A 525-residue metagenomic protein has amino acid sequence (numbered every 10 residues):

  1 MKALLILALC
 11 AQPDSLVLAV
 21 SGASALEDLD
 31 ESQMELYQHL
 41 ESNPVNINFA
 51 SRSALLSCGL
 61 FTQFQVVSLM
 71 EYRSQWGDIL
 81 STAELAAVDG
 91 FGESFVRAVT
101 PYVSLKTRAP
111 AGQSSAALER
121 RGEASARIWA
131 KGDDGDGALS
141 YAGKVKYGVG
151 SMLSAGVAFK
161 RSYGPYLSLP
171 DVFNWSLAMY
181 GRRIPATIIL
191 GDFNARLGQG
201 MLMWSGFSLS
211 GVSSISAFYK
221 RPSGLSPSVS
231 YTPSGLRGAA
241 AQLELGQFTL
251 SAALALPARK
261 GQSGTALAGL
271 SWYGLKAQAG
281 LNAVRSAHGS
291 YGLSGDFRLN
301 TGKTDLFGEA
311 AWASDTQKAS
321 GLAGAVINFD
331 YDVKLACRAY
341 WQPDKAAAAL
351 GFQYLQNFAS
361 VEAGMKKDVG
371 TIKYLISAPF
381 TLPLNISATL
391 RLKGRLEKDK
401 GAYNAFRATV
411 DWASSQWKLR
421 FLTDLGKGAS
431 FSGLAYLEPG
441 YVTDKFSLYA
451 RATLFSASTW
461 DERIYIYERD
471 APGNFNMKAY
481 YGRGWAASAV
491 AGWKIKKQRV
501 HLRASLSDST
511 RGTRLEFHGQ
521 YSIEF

Functional and structural regions predicted by a protein language model:
K2-C10: Sec-dependent N-terminal signal peptides
C10-A178, R183, D192-R196: Compositionally biased linear targeting/interaction segments
D133-A138, Y166-V172, A178-G181, A186-A195 (+7 more regions): Beta-stranded membrane pore/translocator domains
L169-G224, S228-A252, C337, L434 (+1 more regions): Outer membrane beta-barrel
S226-A252, P257, Y480-D508: Outer-membrane beta-barrel transmembrane strands
R237, L250, L254-Y273, A279 (+1 more regions): Hydrophobic, small-residue-rich alpha-helical packing segments that form membrane-like cores
W272, R285-G292, D296-F525: Exposed, low-structure sequence patches enriched in small/polar residues
